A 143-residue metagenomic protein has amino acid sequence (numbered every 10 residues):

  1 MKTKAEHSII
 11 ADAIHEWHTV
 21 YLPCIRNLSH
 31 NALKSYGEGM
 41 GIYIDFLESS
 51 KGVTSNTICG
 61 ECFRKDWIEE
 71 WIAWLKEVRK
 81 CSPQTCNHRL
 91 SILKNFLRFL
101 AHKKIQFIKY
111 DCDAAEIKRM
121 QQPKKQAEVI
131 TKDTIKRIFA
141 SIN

Functional and structural regions predicted by a protein language model:
K2-K4, H15-N31, G37-K125, S141: N-terminal core-binding DNA-recognition domain of tyrosine recombinases/integrases
H7-A13: A detector for short, charged/polar N-terminal pre-domain segments
V129: Catalytic-site neighborhood detector that most strongly recognizes the C-terminal catalytic loop/helix of tyrosine
R137-N143: Basic, Lys/Arg- and aromatic-enriched nucleic-acid-binding interface segment
